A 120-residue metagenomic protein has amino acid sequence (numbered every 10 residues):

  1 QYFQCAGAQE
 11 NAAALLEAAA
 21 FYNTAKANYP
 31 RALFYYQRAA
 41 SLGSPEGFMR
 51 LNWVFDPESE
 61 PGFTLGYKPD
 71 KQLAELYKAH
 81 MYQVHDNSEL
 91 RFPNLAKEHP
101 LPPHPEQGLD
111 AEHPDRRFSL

Functional and structural regions predicted by a protein language model:
Q1-Y2, K26-Y35, Y67-L73: Structural signature of tandem alpha-helical TPR/SEL1-like repeats, specifically the intra-repeat loop/turn
F3, A8-A13, Y22-A25, Y36 (+5 more regions): Short helix-capping/linker turns of helical repeat alpha-solenoids
L16-A18, E46-N52, F92-N94: Alpha-solenoid helical repeat scaffolds
P45, M49-R50, Q72-L76: A structural signal for well-ordered alpha-helical segments within the folded catalytic domains of diverse enzymes
E60-L120: Terminal, low-structured helical/coil segments at or just beyond the last alpha-helical repeat
